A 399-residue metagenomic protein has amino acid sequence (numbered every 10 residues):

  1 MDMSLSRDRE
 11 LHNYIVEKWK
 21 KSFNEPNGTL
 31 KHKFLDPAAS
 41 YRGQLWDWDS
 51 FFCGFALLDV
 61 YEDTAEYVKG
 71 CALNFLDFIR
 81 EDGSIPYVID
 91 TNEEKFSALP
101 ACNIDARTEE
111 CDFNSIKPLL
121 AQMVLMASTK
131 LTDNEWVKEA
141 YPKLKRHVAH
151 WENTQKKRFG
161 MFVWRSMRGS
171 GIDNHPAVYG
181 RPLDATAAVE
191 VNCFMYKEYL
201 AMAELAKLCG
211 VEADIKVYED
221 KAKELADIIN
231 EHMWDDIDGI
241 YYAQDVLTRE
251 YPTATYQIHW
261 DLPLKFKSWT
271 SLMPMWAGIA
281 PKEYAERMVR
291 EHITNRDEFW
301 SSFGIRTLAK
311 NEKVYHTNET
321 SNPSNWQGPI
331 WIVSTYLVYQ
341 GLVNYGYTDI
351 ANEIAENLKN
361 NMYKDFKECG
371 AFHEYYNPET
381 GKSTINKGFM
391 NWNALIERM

Functional and structural regions predicted by a protein language model:
D2-K18, F75, I79-I85, S128-V189 (+5 more regions): Active-site acid/base region of carbohydrate-active enzymes
M3-E10, S22-N27, P86, N153-V163 (+2 more regions): Catalytic cores of carbohydrate-active enzymes
R7-E10, V16-K20, V88, A121 (+7 more regions): Solvent-exposed, well-ordered amphipathic alpha-helical segments that flank/support binding or catalytic loops
Y14-G28, T108-P118: Alpha-helical transmembrane segments and their immediate interhelical/interface regions in integral membrane proteins
E17-D49, F55-L58: Asp/Glu-centered strand-loop micro-motifs enriched in Gly/Pro and often flanked by an aromatic residue
G28-L45, P86-F113, G160-A185, D238-T270 (+2 more regions): Carbohydrate-binding/catalytic loop surfaces
G43-A72, L76-V163, V189-N192, Y196 (+5 more regions): Aromatic-rich carbohydrate-recognition surfaces in CAZymes
R290-S301, T307-K310, S324, L337-M399: Non-catalytic C-terminal accessory modules of carbohydrate-active enzymes
